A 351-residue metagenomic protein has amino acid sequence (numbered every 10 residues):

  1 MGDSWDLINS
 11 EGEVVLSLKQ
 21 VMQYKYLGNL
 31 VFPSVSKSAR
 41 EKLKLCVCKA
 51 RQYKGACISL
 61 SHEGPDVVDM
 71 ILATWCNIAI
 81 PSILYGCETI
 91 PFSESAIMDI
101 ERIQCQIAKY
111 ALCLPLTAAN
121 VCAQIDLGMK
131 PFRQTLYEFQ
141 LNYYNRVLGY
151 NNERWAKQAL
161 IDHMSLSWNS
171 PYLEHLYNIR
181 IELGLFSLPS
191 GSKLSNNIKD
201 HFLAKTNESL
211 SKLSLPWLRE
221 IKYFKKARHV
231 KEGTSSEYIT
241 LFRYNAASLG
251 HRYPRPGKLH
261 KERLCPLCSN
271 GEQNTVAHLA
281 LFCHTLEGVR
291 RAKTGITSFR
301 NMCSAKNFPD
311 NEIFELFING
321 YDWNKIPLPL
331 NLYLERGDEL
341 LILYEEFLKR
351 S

Functional and structural regions predicted by a protein language model:
M1-G2, M22-M164, L279-F282, V289: Non-catalytic, peripheral interaction segments enriched in hydrophobic/basic residues
M1-M22: Short, conserved micro-motifs composed of acidic
E11, H62-D66, G250-R252, L267: Active-site-adjacent structural elements in folded domains
V14, I107-P115, K258-H260, L264: Short, 15-30-residue, compositionally biased linear elements with alpha-helical propensity or flexible coil
L18-L27, T74-S82, L173-I181, A204-R219 (+1 more regions): Short, compositionally biased low-complexity segments
A96-D99, I103-A246: Acidic catalytic cores of enzymes that act on phosphate-bearing nucleotides/polynucleotides
S209-S351: Family-specific functional microsites
